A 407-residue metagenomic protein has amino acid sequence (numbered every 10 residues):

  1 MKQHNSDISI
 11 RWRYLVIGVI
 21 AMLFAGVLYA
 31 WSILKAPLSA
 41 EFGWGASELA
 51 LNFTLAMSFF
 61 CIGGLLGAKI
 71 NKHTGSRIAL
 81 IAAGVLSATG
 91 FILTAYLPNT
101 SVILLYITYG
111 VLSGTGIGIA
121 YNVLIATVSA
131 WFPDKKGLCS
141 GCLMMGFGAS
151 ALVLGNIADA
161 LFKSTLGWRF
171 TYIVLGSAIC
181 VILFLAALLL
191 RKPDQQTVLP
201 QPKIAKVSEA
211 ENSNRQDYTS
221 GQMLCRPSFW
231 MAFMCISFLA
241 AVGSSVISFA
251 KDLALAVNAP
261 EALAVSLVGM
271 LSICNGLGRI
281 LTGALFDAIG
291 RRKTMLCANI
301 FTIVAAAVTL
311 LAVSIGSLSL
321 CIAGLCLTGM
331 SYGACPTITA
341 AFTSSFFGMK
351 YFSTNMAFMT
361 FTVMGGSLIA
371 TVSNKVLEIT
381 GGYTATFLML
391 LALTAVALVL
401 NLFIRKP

Functional and structural regions predicted by a protein language model:
W31-K35, G221-T282, A370-S373: Extracytoplasmic gate region of multi-pass secondary transporters
L38, I119-F132, C139, A334-F347: Intracellular juxtamembrane helix-capping segments at the cytosolic ends of symmetry-related transmembrane helices
L38-S39, I70-N71, I157-T165, A254-L255 (+2 more regions): Interfacial helix-cap and linker-helix signal at transmembrane-aqueous boundaries of multi-pass secondary transporters
G63-S76, I280-G290, L377-E378: Helix-to-loop junctions at the C-terminal end of transmembrane segments in multipass secondary transporters
L86-N99, F301-S314: C-terminal ends and interior cores of transmembrane alpha-helices in multi-pass membrane transporters/permeases
V102-G118, L320-G333: Hydrophobic core of transmembrane alpha-helices in multi-pass small-molecule transporters, especially MFS/SLC-type
F147-Q195: Helix-loop-helix hairpin linking two adjacent transmembrane segments in secondary transporters
A151, F346-T380: A late C-terminal transmembrane helix in Major Facilitator Superfamily
